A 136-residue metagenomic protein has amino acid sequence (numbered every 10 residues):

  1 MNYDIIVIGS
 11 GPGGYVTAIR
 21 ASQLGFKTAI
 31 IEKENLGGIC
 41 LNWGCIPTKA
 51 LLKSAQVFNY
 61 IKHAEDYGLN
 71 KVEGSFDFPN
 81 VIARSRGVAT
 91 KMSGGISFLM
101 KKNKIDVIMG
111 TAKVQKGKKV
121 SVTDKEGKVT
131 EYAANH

Functional and structural regions predicted by a protein language model:
M1-G13: Beta1/beta-strand and adjacent pyrophosphate-binding region of the FAD-binding site in flavoprotein oxidoreductases
N2-Y3, I19-F26, I31-H136: Glycine-rich flavin
G11-T17, A21: N-terminal glycine-/charge-rich "phosphate-binding" loop or analogous flexible N-terminal tail
